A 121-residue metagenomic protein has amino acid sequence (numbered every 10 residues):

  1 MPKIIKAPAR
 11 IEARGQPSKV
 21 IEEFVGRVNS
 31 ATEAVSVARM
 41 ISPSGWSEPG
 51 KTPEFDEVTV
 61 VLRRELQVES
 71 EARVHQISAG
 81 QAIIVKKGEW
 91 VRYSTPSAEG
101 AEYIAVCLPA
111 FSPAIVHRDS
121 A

Functional and structural regions predicted by a protein language model:
M1-A34, I41, P49, I115-A121: A short, N-terminal "cap"/entry segment at the start of jelly-roll beta-barrel domains of the cupin/DSBH fold
G26-R27, S47-P53, S70, S94-P96 (+1 more regions): Short histidine-centered beta-strand/loop micro-motifs that create catalytic or ligand/metal-coordination sites
A31, K87-P113: Ligand-binding loop in jelly-roll beta-barrel domains
R39-S42, P53-V68: Short, conserved beta-strand element in jelly-roll/cupin
V58, E65-Q67, V74, W90 (+1 more regions): Structural motif
A72-G88: Short acidic-glycine-tyrosine-enriched beta hairpin
